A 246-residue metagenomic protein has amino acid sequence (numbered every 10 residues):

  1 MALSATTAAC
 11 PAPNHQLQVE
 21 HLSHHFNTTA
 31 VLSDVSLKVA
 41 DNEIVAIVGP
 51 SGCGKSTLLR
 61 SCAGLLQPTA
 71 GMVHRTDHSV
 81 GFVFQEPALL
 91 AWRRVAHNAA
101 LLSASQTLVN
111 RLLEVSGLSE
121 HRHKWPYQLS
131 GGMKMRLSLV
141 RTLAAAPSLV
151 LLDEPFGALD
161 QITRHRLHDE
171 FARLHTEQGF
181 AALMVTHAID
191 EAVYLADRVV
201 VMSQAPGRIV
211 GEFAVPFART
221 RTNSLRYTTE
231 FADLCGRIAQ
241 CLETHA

Functional and structural regions predicted by a protein language model:
V48-P50: The feature captures the beta-strand-to-loop junction immediately N-terminal to the Walker
A63: Helix-to-loop junction immediately C-terminal to a conserved catalytic motif
Q106-H121, Y127, R173: Conserved ABC ATPase "signature" region
W125-L129, M133: Conserved ABC ATPase signature
L139: Hydrophobic anchor residue at the start of the ABC signature
A144-S148: A short, proline-enriched helix->beta-strand linker immediately N-terminal to the Walker B motif in ABC-type P-loop
